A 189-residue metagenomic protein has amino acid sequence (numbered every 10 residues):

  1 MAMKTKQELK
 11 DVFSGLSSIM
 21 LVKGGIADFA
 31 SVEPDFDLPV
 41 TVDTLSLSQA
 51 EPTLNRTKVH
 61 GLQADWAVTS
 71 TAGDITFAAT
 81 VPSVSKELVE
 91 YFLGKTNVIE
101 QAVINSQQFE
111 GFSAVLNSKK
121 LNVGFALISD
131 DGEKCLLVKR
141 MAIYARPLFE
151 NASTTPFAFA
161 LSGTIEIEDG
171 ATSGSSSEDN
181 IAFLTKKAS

Functional and structural regions predicted by a protein language model:
M1-V40, S189: Polar/acidic, low-complexity leader/linker segments enriched in S/T/G and N/D
V40-A50: N-terminal structural module
D43, G73-F77, K119-V123: A generic structural signal for short beta-strands and their flanking turns/coil linkers
T53-W66: Short acidic (Asp/Glu) patches
W66-V89, T154-D169: Oligomerization/assembly interface segments of phage tail-like spikes and tubes
Y91-S129: Extended, positively charged loop/linker patches that create polyanion-binding surfaces
V123-M141: Short, hydrophobic/π-rich interface segment
C135-S189: Mixed-charge, glycine-accented linear interaction segment located at domain edges/termini
